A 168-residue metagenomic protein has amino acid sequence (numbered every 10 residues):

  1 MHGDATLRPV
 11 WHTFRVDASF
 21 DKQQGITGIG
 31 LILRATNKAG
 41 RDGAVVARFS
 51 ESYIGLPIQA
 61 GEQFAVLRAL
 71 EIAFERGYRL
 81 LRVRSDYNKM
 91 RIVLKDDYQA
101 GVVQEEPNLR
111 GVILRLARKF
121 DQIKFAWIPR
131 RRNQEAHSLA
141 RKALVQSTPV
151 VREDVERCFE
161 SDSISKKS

Functional and structural regions predicted by a protein language model:
H2-F64, R68-R79: RNase H-like nuclease fold core
L7, V16-Q24, M90, R130-L144: Acidic, metal-ion-coordinating active-site neighborhood of RNase H-like domains and the RT-RNase H "connection"/linker
I26, E71, K95, Q146 (+1 more regions): Hydrophobic alpha-helical membrane-insertion segments
I29-G30, D96-A100, A140-K142: Short, glycine/charged-enriched secondary-structure capping and boundary segments
K38, Y98, P107, A143-V145 (+1 more regions): Juxtamembrane helix-loop transition sites at the ends of transmembrane segments in multi-pass membrane proteins
R41-D42, R48, R82, V93 (+2 more regions): Intrinsically disordered, low-complexity regions enriched in proline, serine, glycine and charged residues
L67-A136: RNase H catalytic domain
R131, K142-S168: Flexible, low-complexity interdomain linkers flanking nucleic-acid-processing modules
